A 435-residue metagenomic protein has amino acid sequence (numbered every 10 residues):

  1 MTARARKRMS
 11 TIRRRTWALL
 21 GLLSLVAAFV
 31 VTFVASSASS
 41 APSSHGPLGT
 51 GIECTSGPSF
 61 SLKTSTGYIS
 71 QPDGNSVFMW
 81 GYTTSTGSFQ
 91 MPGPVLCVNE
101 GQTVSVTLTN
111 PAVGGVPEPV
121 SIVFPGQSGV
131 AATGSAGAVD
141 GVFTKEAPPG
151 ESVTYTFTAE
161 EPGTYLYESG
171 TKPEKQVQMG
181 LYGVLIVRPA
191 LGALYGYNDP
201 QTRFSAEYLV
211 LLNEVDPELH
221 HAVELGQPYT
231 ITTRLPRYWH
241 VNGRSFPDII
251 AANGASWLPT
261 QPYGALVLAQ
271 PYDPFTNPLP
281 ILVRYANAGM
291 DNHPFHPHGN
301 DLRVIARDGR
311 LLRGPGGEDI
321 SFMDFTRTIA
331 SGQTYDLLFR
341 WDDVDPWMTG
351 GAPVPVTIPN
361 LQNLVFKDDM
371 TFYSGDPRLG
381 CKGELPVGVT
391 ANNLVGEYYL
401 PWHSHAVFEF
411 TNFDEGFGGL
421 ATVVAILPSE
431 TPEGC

Functional and structural regions predicted by a protein language model:
M1-A41: Sec-dependent, cleavable N-terminal signal peptides
T16-L19, T32-E146, E151-T154, L225-I281 (+3 more regions): N-terminal, post-signal-peptide metal-ligating segments of extracellular/periplasmic oxidoreductases, dominated by
L62, V106, I122, S169 (+6 more regions): Divalent metal-coordination and catalytic microenvironments
P111-V120, Q127-A131, G137-Y195, D319-C435: Extracellular/periplasmic metallocenter environments
S121-G129, N292-V304: Short acidic, flexible loop segments centered on an aromatic residue
G196-R234: Compositionally biased low-complexity segments at domain edges in trafficked proteins and select soluble regulators
R203-S205, T276-I281, A288-M290: Short gly/pro-enriched beta-turn/loop segments at secondary-structure junctions
N287, D291, F295, E397 (+1 more regions): C-terminal substrate/ligand-recognition segments
